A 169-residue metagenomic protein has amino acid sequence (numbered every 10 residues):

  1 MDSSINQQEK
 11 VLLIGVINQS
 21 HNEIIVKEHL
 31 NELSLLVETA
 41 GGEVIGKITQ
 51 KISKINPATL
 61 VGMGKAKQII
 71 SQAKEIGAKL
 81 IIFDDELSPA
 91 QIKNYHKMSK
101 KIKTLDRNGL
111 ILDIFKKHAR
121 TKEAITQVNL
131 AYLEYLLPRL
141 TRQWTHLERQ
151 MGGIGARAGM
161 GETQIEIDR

Functional and structural regions predicted by a protein language model:
M1-D113: N-terminal accessory targeting/assembly segments
S3-V11, Q143-R169: Conserved G1/Walker A P-loop phosphate-binding module
I17, L87-K100, T126-Y135, G152-G161: Short secondary-structure transition/capping segments
I24, L60, K117, A124 (+2 more regions): Register-specific recognition of a single heptad position within extended alpha-helical repeats
T39, E75, N94, Y132-Y135 (+2 more regions): Residues on one face of amphipathic alpha-helical coiled coils
I55-N56, G109-L110, Y135, R142 (+1 more regions): Residue-level signal for pocket-adjacent positions within structured domains
G109-V128: Short alpha-helix plus adjacent loop in nuclease-associated cores
K122, T126-L140, I165-D168: Amphipathic alpha-helical coiled-coil segments
